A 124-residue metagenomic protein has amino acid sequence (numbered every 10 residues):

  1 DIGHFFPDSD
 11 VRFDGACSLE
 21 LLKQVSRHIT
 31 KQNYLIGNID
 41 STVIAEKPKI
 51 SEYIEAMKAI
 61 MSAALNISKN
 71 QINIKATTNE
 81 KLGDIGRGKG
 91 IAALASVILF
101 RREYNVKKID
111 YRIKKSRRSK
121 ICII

Functional and structural regions predicted by a protein language model:
D1-E55, A64-L65: RNase III-family endoribonuclease catalytic core
G3-D10, K75-T78, D110: Glycine/charged-rich beta-loop-alpha catalytic/anionic-binding loops adjacent to active sites
D40-E46, E55-I85: Short, conserved loop-to-beta-strand elements that form functional interface hotspots
K81, G86-Y104: C-terminal edge-of-domain segments
K108, K115-S116: Polybasic, lysine-rich low-complexity intrinsically disordered segments
